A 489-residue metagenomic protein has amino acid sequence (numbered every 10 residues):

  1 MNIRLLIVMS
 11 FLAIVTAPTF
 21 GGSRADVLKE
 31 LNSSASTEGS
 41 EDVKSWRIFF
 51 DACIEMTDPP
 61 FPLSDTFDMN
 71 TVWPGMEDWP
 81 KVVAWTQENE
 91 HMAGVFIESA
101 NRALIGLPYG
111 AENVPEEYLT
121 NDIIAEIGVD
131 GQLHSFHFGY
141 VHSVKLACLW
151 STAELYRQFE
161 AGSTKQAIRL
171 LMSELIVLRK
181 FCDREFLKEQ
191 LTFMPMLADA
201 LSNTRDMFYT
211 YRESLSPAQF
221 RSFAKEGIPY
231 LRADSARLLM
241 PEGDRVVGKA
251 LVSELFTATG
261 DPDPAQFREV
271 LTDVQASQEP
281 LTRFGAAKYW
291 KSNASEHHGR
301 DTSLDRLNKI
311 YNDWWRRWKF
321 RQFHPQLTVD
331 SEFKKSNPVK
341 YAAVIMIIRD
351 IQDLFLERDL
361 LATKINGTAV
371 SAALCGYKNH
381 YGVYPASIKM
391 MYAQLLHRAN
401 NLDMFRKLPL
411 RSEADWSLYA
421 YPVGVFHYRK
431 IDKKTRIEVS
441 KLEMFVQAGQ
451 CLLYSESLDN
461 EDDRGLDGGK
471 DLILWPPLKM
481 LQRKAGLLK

Functional and structural regions predicted by a protein language model:
M1-N2: N-terminal secretory signal peptides that target proteins for export/translocation
L5-I14: Sec-dependent N-terminal signal peptides
P18-K489: Short acidic linear motifs
